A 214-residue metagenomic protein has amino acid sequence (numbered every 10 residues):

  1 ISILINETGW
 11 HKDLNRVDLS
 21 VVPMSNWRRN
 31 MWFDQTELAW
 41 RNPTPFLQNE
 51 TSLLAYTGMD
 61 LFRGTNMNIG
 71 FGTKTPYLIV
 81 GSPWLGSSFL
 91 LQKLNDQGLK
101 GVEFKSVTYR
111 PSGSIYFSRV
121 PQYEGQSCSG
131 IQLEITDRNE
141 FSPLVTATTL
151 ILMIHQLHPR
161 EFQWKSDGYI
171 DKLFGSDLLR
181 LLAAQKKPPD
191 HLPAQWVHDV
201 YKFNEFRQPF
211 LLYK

Functional and structural regions predicted by a protein language model:
I1-P23: Conserved, well-structured core segments that form the ligand-binding/active-site neighborhood of functional domains
I3-H11, Q97, M153, L157 (+1 more regions): Structured segments of extracytoplasmic/periplasmic soluble domains in secreted or envelope-associated proteins
I3-H11, R63-M67, L90-L94, F117-Q122: Intrinsically disordered, low-complexity boundary segments flanking structured domains
V17, N26-V107, P111-S112: Glycine-rich, aromatic-lined ligand/substrate-binding cores of catalytic and carbohydrate-binding domains
P76-Y77, S176, F210: Generic secondary-structure boundary/loop-capping signal
G81-Q195: Conserved functional hotspot residues or short segments at active or partner-binding sites across diverse domains
V200-K214: Structural signal for terminal/edge beta-strands and the immediately following C-terminal loop/tail that closes
